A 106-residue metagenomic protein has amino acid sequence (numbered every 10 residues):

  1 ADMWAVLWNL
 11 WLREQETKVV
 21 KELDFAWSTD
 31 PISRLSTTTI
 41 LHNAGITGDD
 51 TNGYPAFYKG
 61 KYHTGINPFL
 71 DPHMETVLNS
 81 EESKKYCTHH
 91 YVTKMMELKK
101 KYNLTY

Functional and structural regions predicted by a protein language model:
A1-G45: Catalytic core and acceptor-binding pocket of nucleotide-sugar-dependent glycosyltransferases
P31-Y106: Long, compositionally biased intrinsically disordered regions
